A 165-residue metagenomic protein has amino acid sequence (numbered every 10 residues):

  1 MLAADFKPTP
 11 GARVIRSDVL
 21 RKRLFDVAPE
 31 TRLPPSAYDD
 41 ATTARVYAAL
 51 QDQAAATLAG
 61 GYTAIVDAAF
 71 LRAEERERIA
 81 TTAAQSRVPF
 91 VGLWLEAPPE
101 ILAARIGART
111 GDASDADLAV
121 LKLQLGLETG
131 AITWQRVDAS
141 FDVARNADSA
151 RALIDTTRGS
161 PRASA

Functional and structural regions predicted by a protein language model:
M1: Phosphate-binding Walker
A4-Y62: Conserved substrate/cofactor phosphate-moiety recognition/catalytic segment in nucleotide-dependent phosphotransferases
R16, T42-V46, E75, L102 (+2 more regions): Helical mechanochemical/support elements of P-loop NTPase systems and associated helical scaffolds
V19-R21, F70-L71, E96-A103, F141-A144: Conserved nucleotide-binding/hydrolysis micro-motifs of P-loop NTPases
G60-A64, P89-V91: Loop/turn-to-beta-strand initiation segments
A68-R76: Acidic, metal-coordinating catalytic cores used for nucleic-acid/nucleotide bond scission and strand-transfer chemistry
S86-I106, V137: Conserved phosphate-donor/acceptor-positioning beta-strand/loop module used by diverse small-molecule
A108-A165: Small-molecule kinase domains that catalyze NTP-dependent phosphoryl transfer to phosphate-bearing small molecules
